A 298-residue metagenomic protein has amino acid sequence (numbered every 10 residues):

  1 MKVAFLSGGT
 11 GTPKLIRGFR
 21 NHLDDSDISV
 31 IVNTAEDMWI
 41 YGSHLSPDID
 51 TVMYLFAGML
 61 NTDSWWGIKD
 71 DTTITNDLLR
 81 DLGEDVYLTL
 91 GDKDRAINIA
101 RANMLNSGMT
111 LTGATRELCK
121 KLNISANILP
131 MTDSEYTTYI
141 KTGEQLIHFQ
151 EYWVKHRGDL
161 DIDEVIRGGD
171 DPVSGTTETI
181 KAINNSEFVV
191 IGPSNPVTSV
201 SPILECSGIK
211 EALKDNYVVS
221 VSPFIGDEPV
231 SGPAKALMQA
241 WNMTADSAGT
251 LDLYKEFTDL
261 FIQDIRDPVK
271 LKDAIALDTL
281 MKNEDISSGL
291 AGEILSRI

Functional and structural regions predicted by a protein language model:
M1-A4: Extreme N-terminal starter segment of soluble prokaryotic enzymes
N21-S26, K210-N216, K255-E256: Short, conserved loop/helix-junction motifs that constitute active-site signature segments in enzyme catalytic cores
S29-N33, Y217-F224, L260-I265: Short internal beta-strands
V32-R167: Electropositive, gly/pro-rich neighborhoods at or near active sites that engage anionic ligands
A35-E36, N216-S231, T279-L280: Short, flexible loop segments at boundaries between secondary-structure elements
D163-A182: Active-site glycine-rich loop that binds ribose-phosphate moieties when present
P202-E211: Charged helix-capping and loop-helix junction motifs
V230-I298: C-terminal functional extensions of proteins
